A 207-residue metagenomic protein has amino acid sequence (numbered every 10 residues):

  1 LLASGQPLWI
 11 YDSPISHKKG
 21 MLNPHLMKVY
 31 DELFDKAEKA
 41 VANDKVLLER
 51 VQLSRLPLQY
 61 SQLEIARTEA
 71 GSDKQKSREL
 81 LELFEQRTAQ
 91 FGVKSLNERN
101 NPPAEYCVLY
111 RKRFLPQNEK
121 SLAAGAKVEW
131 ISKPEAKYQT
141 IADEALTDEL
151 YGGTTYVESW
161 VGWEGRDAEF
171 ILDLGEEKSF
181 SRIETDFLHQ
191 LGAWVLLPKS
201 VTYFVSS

Functional and structural regions predicted by a protein language model:
L1-G125: Catalytic domains of carbohydrate-active enzymes that cleave complex glycans
K112-F180, L188-L197: Disordered, acidic Ser/Thr/Pro-rich linker "stalks" and the adjacent N-terminal cap of the next globular domain
W194-S206: Short, surface-exposed beta-strand/strand-loop-strand elements in extracellular ectodomains
